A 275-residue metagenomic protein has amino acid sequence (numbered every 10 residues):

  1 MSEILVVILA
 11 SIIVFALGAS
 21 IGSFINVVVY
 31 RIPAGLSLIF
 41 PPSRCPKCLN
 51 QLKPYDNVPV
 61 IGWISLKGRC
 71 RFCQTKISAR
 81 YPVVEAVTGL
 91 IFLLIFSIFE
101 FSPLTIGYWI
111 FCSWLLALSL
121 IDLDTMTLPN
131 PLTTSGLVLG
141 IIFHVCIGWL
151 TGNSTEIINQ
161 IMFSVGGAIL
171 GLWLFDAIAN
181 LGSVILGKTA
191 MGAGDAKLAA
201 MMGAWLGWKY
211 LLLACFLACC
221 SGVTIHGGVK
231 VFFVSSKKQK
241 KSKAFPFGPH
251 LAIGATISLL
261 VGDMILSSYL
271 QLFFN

Functional and structural regions predicted by a protein language model:
S2-S20, F96-S97, I141-E156, A252-N275: Hydrophobic alpha-helical transmembrane segments
V6-V14, R80-T88, P103-G107, L132-G136 (+5 more regions): Alpha-helical transmembrane segments of integral membrane proteins
I12, A16, S20, F24 (+13 more regions): Generic alpha-helical transmembrane segments of integral inner-membrane proteins, especially permease/transport modules
I25-R80: Membrane-proximal soluble regions of multi-pass membrane proteins
N26-R31, K67-T75, L115-T127, D176-T189 (+1 more regions): C-terminal ends of transmembrane helices
I110-V223, S267-N275: Functional transmembrane core segments of multi-pass inner-membrane proteins
G192-G194, V231-I257: Interfacial loop-to-transmembrane junctions
K209-K243: Conserved post-catalytic alpha-helical subdomain immediately downstream of the catalytic base and nucleotide-binding
